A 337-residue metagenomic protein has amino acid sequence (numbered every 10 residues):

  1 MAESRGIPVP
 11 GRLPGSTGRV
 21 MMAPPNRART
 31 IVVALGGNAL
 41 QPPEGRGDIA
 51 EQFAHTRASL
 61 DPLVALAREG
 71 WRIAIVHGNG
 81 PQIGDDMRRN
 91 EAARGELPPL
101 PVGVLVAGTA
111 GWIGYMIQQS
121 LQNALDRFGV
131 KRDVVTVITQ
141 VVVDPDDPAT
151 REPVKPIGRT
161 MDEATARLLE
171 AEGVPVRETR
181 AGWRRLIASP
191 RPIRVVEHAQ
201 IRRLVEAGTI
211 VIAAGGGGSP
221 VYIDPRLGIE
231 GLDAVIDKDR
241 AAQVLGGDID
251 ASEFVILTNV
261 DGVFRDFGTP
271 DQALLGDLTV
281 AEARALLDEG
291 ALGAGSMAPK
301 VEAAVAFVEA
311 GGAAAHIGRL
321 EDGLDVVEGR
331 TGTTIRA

Functional and structural regions predicted by a protein language model:
M1-M21: N-terminal amphipathic/basic-hydrophobic helices that include classical n-h-c signal peptides and signal-anchor
G18-A337: C-terminal catalytic "cap/lid" subdomain
